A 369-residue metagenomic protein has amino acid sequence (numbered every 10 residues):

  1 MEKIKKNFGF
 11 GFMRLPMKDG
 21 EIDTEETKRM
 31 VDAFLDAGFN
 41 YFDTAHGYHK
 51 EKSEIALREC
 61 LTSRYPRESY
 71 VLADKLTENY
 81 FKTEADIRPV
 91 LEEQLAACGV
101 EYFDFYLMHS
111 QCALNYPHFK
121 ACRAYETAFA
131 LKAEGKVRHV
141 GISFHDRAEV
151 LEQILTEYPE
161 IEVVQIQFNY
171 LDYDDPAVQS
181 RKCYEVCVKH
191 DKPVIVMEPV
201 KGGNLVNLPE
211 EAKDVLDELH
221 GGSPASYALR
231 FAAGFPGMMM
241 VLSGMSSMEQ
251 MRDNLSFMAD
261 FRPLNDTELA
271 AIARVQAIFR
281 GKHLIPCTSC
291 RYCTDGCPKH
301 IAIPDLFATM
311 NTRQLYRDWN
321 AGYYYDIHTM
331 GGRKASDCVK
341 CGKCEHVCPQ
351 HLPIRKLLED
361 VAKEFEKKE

Functional and structural regions predicted by a protein language model:
M1-Y70, T127, A133: N-terminal binding-site loop/beta-alpha segment at the start of enzyme catalytic domains that lines or forms
G11, A45, Y106-H109, S143 (+3 more regions): Conserved residues at the C-terminal ends of beta-strands
K18, D32, F81-V200, L208-E211 (+2 more regions): Glycine/proline-rich, positively charged, aromatic-decorated active-site loop/lid region on the catalytic face
E25, D32-L35, F39-N40, E59 (+1 more regions): Structured C-terminal cap/extension of enzyme domains
Y41-Y48, R138-I142, M240-L242: Short catalytic-loop micro-motif centered on adjacent basic/acidic residues
D43-T44, D74, V196: Hydrophobic residues in well-ordered beta-strands that form the structural core
S53-E54, R147-E152, M251: Short, well-ordered alpha-helical microsegments
E68-Y80, Y106-H109: A short, structured active-site edge motif that brings together acidic residues
